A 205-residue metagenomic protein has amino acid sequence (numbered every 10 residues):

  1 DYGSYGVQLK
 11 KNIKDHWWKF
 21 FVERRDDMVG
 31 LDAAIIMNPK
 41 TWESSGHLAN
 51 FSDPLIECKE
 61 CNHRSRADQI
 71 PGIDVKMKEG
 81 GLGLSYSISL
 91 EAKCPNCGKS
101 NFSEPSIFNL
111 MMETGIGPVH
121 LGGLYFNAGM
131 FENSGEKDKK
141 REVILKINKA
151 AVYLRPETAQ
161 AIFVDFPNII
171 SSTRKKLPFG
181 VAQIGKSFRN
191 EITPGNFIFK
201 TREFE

Functional and structural regions predicted by a protein language model:
D1-E205: TRNA-recognition modules of translation machinery and tRNA-sensing kinases, especially anticodon-binding
